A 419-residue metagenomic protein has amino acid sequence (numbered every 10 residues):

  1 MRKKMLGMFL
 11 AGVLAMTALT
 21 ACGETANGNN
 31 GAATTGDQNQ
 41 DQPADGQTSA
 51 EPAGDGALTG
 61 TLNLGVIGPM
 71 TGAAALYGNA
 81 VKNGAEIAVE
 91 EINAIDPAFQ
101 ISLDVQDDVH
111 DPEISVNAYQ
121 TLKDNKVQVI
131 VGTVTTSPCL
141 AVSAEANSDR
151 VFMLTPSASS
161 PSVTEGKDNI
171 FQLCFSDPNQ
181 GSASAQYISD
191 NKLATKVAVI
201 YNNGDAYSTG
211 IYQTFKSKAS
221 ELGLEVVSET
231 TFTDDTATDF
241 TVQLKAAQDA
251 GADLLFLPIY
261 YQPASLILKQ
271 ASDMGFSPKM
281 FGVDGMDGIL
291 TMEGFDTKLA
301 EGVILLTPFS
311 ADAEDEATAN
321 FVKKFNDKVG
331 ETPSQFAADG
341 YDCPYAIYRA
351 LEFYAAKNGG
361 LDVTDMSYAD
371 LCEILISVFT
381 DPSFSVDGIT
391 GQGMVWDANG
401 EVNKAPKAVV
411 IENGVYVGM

Functional and structural regions predicted by a protein language model:
M1-L10: Positively charged n-region of N-terminal signal peptides that target proteins for export
T17-A21: C-terminal motif of bacterial Sec signal peptides marking the signal peptidase cleavage site
G23-M419: Extracytosolic ligand-binding ectodomains
